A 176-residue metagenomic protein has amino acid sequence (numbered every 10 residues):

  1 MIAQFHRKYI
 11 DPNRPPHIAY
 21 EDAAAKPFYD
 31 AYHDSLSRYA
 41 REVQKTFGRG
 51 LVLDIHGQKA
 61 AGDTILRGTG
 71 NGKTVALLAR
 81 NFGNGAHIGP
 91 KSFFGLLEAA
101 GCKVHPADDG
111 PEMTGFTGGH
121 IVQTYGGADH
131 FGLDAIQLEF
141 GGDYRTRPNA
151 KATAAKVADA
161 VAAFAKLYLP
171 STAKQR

Functional and structural regions predicted by a protein language model:
M1-R176: N-terminal catalytic or cofactor-binding beta/alpha core of small enzyme domains
